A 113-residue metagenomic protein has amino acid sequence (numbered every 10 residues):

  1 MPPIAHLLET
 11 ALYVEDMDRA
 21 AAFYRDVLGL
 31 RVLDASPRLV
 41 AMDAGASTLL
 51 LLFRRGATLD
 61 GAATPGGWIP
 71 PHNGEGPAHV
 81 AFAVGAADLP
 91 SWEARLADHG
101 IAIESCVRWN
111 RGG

Functional and structural regions predicted by a protein language model:
M1-L8, R31-V84, P90-G113: Vicinal oxygen chelate
A11: Polyanion-binding surface elements
V14-M17, N110-R111: Conserved beta-strand-loop-alpha-helix junction that forms the acyl-donor binding cleft
D18-R19, A87: Short alpha-helical
A20-R25, L96: Conserved active-site tyrosine of GNAT-family acetyltransferases
